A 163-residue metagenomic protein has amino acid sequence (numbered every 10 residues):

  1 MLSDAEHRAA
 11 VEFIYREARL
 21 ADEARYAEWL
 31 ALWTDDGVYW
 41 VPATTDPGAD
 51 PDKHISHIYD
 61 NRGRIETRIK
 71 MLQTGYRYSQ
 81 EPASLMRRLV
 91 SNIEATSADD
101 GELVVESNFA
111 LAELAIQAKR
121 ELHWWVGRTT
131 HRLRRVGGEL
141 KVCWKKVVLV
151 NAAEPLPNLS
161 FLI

Functional and structural regions predicted by a protein language model:
M1-D35: Short, low-complexity N-terminal intrinsically disordered segments enriched in polar/charged residues
V11-E12, M86-R88, V126: Short solvent-exposed loop/turn micro-motifs enriched in small/polar/acidic residues
E17, W29, I65, V105 (+1 more regions): Hydrophobic pocket/interface hotspot
L20-E28, Y78-P82, E139: Surface-exposed helix-capping loop/turn segments at secondary-structure junctions
D35-N108: A solvent-exposed, acidic/Ser-Thr-rich amphipathic alpha-helical stretch
E94-I163: A beta-strand edge to alpha-helix "cap/lid" segment located at domain peripheries
